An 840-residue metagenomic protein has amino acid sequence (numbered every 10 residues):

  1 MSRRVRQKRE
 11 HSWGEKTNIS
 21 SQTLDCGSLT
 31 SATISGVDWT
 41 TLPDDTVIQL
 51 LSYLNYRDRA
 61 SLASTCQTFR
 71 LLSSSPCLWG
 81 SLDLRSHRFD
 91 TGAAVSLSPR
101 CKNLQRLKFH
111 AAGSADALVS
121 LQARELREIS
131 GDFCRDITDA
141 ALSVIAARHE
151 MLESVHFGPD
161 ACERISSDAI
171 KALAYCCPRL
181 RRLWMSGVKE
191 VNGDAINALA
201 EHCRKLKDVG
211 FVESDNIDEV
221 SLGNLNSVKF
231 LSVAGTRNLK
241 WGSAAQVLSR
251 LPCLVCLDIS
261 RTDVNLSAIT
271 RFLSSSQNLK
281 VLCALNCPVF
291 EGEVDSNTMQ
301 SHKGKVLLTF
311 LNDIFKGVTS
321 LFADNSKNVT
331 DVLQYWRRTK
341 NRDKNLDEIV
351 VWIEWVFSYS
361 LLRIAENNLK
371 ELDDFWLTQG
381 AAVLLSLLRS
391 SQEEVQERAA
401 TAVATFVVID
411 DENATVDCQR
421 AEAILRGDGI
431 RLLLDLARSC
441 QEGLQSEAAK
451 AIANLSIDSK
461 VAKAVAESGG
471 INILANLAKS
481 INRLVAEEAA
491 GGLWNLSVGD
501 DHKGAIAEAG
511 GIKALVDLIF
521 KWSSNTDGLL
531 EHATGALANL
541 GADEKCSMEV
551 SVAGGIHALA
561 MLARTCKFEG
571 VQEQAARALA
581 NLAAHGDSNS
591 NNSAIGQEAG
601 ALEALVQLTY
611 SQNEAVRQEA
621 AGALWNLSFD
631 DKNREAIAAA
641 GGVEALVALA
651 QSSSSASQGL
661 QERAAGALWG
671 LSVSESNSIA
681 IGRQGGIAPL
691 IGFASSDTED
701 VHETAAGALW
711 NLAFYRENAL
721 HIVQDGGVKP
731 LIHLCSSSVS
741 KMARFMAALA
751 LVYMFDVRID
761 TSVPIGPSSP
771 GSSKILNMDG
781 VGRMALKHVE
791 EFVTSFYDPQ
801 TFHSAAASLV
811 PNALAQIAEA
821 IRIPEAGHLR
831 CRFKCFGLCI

Functional and structural regions predicted by a protein language model:
M1-T41, E366, G837-C839: CRL adaptor-proximal regions
D38, L42-L54, T68-R70, L82: Short hydrophobic alpha-helical "box" of cullin-RING ligase substrate receptors that recruits the CRL scaffold
A60-P76: Short helix-loop-helix/strand-helix junction enriched in hydrophobic and basic residues
S74-W79, R100-R106, Q122-E128, A147-S154 (+6 more regions): Leucine-rich repeat
D83-D132: F-box-proximal linker/hinge
D83-R88, F109-G113, G131-D136, F157-C162 (+5 more regions): Concave beta-strand-loop units of leucine-rich repeat
D116-S120, N368-T378, I409-G427, L455-G469 (+7 more regions): Elongated alpha-helical scaffolds that mediate protein-protein interactions in large eukaryotic proteins, primarily
I269-T270, K280, F290-V294, K316-S320 (+18 more regions): Alpha-helical solenoid repeats of the armadillo/HEAT superfamily in eukaryotic scaffolding/adaptor proteins
